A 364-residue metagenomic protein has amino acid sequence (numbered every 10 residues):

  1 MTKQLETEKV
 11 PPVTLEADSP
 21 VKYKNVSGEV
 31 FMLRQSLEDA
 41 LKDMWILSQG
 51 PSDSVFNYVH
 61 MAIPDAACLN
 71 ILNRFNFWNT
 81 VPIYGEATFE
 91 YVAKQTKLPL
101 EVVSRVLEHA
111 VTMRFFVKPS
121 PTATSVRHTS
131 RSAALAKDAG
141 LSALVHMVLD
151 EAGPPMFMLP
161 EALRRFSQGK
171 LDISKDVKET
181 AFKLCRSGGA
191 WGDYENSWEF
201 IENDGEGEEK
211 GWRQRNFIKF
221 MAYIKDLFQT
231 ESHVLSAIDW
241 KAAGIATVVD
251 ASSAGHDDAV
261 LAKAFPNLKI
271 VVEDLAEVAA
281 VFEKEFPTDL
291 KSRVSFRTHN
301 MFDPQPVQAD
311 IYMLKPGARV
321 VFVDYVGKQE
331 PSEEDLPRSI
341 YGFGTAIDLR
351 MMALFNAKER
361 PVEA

Functional and structural regions predicted by a protein language model:
T2-L107, K118, A242-A364: Alpha-helical subdomain
E16-I245: Conserved Class I S-adenosyl-L-methionine-dependent methyltransferase catalytic core
